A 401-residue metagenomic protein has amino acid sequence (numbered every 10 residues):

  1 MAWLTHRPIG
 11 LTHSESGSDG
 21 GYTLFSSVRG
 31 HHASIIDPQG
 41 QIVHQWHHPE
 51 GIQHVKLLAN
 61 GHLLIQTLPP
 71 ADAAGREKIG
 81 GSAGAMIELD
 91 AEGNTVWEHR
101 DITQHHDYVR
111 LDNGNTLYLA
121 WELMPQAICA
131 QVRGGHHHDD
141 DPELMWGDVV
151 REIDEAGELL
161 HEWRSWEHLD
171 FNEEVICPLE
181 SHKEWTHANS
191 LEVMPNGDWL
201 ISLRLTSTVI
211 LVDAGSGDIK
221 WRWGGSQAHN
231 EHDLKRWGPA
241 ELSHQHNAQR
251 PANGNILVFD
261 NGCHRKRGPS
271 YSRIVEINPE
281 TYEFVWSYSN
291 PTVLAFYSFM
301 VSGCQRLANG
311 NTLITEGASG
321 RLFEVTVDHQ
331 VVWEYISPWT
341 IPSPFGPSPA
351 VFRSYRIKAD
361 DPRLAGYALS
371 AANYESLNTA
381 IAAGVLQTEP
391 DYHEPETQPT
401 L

Functional and structural regions predicted by a protein language model:
M1-L401: Histidine-/acidic-rich catalytic cores in large beta-rich domains
